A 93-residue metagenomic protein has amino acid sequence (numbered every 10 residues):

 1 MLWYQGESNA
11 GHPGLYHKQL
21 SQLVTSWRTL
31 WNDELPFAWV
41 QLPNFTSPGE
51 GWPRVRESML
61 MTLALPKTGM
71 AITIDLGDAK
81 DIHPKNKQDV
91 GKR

Functional and structural regions predicted by a protein language model:
L2-R93: Cell-envelope and extracellular/periplasmic
